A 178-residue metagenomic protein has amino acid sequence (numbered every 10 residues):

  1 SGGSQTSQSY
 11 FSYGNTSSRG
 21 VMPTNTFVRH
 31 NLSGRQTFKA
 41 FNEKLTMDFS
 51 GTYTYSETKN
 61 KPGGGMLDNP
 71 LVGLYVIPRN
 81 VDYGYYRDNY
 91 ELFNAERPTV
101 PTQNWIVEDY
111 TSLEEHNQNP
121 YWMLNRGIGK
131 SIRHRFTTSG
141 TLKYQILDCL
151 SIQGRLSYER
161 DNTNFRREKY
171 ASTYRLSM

Functional and structural regions predicted by a protein language model:
S1, Q8, N31-R35, T52 (+1 more regions): Membrane-embedded beta-strand positions in outer-membrane beta-barrel channels/transporters
G2, G14, S157-Y158: Non-cytosolic beta-sheet module surface loops
S4-Q5, F41-E43, Q145-L147: Outer-membrane beta-barrel channels and translocator barrels
T6-Y13, D109: Transmembrane beta-strand segments of Gram-negative outer membrane beta-barrel proteins
Y10-F27, K59-G63: Periplasmic-side early beta-strands and strand-to-turn transitions of outer-membrane beta-barrels
V21-M22, R35-T137, Q153-R155, E159-M178: Surface-exposed loop/interface segments of Gram-negative outer-membrane beta-barrel transport/assembly proteins
